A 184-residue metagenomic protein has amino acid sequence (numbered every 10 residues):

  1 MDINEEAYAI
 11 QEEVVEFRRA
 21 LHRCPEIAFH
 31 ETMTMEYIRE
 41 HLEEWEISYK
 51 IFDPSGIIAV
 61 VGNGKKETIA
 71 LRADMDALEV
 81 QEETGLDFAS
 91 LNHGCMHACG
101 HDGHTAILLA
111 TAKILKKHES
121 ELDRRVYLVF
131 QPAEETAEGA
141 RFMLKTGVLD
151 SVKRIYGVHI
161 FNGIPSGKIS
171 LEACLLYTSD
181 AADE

Functional and structural regions predicted by a protein language model:
D2-H97, A106-L109, K113-L122: Acidic/His- and Gly-rich active-site-bordering loop/insert found across diverse amide/peptide-bond hydrolases
L78-V80, L86-M96, G103, S120-S179: Histidine/acidic-residue-rich, glycine-tolerant segments that coordinate divalent metal ions
D180-E184: A short, hydrophobic C-terminal helix/tail in secreted or cell-surface proteins
